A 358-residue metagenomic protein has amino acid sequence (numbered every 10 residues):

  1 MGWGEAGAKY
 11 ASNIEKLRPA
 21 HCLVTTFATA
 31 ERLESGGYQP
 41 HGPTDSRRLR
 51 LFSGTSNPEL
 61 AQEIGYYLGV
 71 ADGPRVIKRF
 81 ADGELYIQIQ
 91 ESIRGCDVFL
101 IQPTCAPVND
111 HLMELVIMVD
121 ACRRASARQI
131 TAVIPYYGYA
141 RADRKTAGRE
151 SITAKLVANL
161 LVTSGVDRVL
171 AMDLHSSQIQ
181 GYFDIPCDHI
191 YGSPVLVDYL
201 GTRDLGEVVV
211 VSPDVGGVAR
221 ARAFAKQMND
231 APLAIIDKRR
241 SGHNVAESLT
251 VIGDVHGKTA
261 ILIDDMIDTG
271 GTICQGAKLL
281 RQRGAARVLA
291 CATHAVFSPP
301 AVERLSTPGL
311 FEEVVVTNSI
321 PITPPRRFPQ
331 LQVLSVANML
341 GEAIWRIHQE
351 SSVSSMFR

Functional and structural regions predicted by a protein language model:
M1-R358: PRPP-associated nucleotide enzymes
